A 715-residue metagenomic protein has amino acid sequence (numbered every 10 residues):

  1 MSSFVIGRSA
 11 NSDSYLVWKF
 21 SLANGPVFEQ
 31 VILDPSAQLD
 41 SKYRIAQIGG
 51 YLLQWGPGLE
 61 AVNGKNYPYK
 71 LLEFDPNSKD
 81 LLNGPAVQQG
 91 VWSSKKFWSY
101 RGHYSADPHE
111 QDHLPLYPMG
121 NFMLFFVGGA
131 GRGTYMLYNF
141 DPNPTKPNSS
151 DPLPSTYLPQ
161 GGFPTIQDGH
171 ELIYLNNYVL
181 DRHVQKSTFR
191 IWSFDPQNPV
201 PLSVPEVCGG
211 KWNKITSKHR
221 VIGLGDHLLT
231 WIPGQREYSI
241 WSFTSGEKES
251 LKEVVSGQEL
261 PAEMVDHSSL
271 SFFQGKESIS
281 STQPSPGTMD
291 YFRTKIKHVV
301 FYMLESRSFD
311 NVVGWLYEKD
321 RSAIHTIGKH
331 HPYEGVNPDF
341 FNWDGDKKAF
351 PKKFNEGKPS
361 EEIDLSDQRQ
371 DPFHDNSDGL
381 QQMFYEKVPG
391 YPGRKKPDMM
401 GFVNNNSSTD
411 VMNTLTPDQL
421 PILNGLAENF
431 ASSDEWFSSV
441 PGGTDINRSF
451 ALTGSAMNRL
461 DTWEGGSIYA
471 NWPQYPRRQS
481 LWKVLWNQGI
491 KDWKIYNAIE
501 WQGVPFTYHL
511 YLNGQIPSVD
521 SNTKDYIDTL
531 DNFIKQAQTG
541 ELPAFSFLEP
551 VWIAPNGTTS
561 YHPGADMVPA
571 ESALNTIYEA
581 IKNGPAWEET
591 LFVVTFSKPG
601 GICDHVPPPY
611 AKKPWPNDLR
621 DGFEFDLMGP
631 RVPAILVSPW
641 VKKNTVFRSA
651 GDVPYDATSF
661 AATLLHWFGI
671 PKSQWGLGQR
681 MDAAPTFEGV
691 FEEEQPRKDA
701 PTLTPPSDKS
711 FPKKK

Functional and structural regions predicted by a protein language model:
M1-S278: Trp/Gly-enriched beta-strand/coil motifs that build multi-repeat beta-propeller-like domains and related W-rich binding
S278-K715: N-terminal pro-sequences and low-complexity stem/linker regions of secreted or lumenal proteins
